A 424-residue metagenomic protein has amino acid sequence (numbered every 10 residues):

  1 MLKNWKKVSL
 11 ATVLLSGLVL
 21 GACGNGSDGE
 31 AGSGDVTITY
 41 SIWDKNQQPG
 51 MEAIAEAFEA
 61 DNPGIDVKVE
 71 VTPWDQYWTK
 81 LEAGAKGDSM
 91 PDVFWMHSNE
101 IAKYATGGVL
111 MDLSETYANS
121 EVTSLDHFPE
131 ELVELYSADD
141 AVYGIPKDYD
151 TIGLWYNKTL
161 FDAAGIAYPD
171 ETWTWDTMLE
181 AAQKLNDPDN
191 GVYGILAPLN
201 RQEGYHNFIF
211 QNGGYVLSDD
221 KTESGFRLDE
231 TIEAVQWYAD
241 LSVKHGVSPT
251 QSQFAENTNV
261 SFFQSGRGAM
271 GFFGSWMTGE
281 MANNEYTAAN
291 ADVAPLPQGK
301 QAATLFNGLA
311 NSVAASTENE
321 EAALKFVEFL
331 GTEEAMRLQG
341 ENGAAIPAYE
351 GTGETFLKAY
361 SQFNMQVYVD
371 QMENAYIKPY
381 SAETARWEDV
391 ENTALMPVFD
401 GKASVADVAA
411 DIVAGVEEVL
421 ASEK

Functional and structural regions predicted by a protein language model:
M1-T39, A60, E354, Y360 (+2 more regions): Short, low-complexity disordered leader/linker segments with a strong preference for bacterial N-terminal type II
S33-K45, I65-E70, D92-V93, Y143 (+1 more regions): Short, well-ordered beta-strand elements
E56, A60-D61, D66, A164 (+5 more regions): Extracytoplasmic/periplasmic substrate-recognition and gating elements
A57-F128, A163-G165, F262, G266-M270 (+2 more regions): Extracytoplasmic "Venus flytrap"/periplasmic binding protein-like
S98-G153, D176, N290-A294, L357-Q371: Hinge/lid segment of periplasmic solute-binding proteins
S114-F128, E171, D189, G194 (+5 more regions): Short, solvent-exposed loop/beta-turn-alpha elements that line the ligand-binding surface or hinge of extracytoplasmic
A181-K184, T222-S252, L296: Glycine-centered hinge/linker elements that transmit conformational signals in sensory and ligand-binding systems
A291, E341-T393, P397, E423: Long, aromatic- and glycine/proline-rich binding clefts that accommodate carbohydrate-like moieties
